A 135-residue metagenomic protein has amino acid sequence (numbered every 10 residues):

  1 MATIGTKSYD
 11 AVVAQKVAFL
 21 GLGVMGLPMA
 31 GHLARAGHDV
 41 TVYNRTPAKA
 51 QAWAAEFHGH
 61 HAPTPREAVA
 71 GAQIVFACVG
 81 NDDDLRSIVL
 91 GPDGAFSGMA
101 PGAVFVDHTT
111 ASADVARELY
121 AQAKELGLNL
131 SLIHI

Functional and structural regions predicted by a protein language model:
A2-A70, I74-A77, T109: NAD(P)+-binding Rossmann beta1-loop-alpha1 motif at the extreme N-terminus of oxidoreductases
A2-T3, N129-S131: Short N-terminal or domain-adjacent regulatory/targeting segments
P65-A77, N81-N129: Rossmann-fold NAD(P) dinucleotide-binding segment
I133-I135: Conserved small/polar residues in nucleotide/adenosyl-binding loops
